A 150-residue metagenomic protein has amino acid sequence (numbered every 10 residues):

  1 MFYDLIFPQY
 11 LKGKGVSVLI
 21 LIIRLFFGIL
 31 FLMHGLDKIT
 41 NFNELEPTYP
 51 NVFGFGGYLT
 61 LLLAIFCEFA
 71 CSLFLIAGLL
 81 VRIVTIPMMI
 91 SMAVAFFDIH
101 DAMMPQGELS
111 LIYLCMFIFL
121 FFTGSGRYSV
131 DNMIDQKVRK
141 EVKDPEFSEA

Functional and structural regions predicted by a protein language model:
M1-T40, Y58-F66, A70, A77-A150: Extended, low-polarity transmembrane helix blocks
L45-G57: Perimembrane loop-to-helix junctions flanking transmembrane segments
